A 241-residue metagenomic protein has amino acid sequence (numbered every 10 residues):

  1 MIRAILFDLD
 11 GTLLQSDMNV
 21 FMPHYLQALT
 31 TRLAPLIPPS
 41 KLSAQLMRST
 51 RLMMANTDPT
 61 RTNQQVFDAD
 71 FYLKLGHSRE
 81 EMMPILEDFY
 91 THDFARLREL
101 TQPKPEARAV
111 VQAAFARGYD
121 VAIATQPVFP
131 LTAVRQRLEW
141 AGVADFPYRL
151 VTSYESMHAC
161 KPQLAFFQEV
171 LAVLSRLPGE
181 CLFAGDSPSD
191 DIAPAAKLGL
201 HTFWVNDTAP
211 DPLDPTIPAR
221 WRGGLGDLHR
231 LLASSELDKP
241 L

Functional and structural regions predicted by a protein language model:
M1-I5, S16-N19, S40, R108 (+3 more regions): Asp-based, Mg2+/Mn2+-dependent phosphohydrolase catalytic module
M1-Q45: Active-site neighborhood of HAD-like aspartate-dependent phosphohydrolases
D17-V20, T57, R98: Short, solvent-exposed loop/turn segments at secondary-structure boundaries
L26, T30, D68, V134 (+1 more regions): Generic structural marker for isolated residues within well-ordered, non-membrane alpha-helices of soluble domains
A44-H92: A metal-dependent, Asp-based hydrolase signature
R61-T62, E81-P84, T91-I123: Short, acidic loop-to-helix structural element flanking the phosphoryl-transfer center in phosphate-processing enzymes
